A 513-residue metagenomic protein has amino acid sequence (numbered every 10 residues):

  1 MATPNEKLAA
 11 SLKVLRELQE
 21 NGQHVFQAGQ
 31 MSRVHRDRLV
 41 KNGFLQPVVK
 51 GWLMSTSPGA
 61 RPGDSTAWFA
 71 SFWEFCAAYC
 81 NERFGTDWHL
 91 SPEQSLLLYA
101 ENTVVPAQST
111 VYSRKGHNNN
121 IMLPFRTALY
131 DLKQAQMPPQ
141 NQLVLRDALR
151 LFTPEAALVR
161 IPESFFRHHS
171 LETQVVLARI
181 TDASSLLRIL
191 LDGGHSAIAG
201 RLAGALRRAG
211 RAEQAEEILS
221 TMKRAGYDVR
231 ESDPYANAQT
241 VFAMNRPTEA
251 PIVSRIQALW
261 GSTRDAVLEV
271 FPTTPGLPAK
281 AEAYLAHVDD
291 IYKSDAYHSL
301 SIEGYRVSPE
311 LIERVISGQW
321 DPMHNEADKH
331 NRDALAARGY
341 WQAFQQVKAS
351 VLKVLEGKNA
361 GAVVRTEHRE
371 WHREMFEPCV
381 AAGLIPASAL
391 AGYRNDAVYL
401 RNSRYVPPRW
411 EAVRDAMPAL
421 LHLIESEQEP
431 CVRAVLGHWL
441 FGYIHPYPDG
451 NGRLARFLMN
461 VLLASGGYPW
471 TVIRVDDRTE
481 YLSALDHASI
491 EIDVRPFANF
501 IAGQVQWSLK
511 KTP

Functional and structural regions predicted by a protein language model:
M1-V34, V40-K50, T56-P513: FIC/Doc superfamily catalytic core
